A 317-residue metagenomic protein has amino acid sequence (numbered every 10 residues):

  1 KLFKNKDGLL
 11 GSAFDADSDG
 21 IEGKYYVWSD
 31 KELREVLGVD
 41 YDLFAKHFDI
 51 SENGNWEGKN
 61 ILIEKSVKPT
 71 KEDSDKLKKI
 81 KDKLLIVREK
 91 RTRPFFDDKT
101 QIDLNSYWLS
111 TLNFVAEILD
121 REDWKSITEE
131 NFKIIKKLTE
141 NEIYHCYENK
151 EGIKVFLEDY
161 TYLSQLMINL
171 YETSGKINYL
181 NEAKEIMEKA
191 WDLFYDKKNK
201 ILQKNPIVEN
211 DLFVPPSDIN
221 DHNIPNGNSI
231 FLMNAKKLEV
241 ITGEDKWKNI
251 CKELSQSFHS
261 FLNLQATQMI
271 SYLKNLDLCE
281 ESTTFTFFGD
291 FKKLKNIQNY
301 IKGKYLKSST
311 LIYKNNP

Functional and structural regions predicted by a protein language model:
K1-P317: Glycan-recognition and catalytic cores of secretory/periplasmic carbohydrate-active enzymes
